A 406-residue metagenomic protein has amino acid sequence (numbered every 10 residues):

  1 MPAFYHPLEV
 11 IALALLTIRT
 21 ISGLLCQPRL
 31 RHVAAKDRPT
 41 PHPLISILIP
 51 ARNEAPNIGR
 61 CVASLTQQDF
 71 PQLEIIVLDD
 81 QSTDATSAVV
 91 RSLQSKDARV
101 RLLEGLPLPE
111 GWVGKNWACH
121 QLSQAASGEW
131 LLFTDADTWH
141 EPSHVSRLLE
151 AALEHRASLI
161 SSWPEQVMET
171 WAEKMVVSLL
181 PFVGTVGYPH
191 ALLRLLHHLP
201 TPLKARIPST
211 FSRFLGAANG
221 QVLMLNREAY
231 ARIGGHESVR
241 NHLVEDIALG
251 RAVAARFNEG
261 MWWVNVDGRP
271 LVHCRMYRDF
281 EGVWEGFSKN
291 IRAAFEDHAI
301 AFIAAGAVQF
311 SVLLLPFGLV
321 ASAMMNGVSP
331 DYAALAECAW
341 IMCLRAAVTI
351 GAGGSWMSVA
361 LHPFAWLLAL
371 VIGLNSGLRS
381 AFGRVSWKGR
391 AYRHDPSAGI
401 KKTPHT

Functional and structural regions predicted by a protein language model:
M1-P41, V177-P181, V186-H190, A369: N-terminal membrane-anchoring/stem segments of glycan-assembly enzymes
I21-L73, L78, S82-T83, S87-A88 (+3 more regions): N-terminal signal-anchor transmembrane helix
P39, A301-F382: Membrane-embedded multi-pass helical conduit in multi-pass membrane proteins, especially envelope-biosynthetic
A85, T134-A151: Acidic donor-binding/catalytic loop of UDP-sugar-dependent glycosyltransferases, especially processive GT2
S87, R91, K115-Q124, G250-R251: Short, conserved alpha-helix that lines the donor NDP-sugar binding/gating region of sugar-transfer enzymes
R101-Q124, A151-R232, E237, I291 (+2 more regions): Long helical/loop segments within the catalytic core of UDP-sugar-dependent glycosyltransferases, especially the large
S127-W130: Short acidic donor-binding loop at the edge of a beta-strand
A152, L159-V186, E228-A231, H236-A301 (+1 more regions): Catalytic donor/gating beta->alpha subdomain of glycosyltransferases that bind UDP-sugars
